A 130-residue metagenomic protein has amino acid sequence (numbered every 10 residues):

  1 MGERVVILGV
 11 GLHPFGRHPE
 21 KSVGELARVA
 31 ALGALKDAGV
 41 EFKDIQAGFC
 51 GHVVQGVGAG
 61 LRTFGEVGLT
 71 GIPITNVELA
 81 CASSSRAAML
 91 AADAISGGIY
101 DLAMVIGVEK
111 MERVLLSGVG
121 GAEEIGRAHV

Functional and structural regions predicted by a protein language model:
M1-I74, D93-G97, V108-R127: Conserved "HGTGT" condensation-loop signature of ketosynthase/thiolase-family condensing enzymes that catalyze
L79-E109: Active-site-proximal alpha-helical scaffold in enzymes
